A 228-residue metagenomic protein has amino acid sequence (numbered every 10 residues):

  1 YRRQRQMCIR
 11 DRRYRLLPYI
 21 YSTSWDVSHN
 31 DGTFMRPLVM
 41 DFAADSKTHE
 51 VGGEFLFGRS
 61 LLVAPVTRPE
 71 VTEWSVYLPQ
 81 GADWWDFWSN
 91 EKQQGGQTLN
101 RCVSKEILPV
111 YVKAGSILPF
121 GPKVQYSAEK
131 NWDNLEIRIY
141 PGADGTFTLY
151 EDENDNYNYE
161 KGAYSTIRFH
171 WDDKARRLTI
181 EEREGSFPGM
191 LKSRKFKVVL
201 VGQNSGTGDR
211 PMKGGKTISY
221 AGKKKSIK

Functional and structural regions predicted by a protein language model:
Y1-I9: Single conserved hydrophobic/aromatic residue that forms the stacking wall/gate of nucleotide- or nucleobase-binding
R12-V27, P37-D41, V66, D83 (+1 more regions): Generic, well-ordered alpha-helical scaffold segments in large soluble proteins
Y19-W25, N30-D41, V124-Y126, D133 (+1 more regions): Short coil/turn segments at secondary-structure boundaries
T23-S24, H49-E54, L62-P65, T72-W74 (+5 more regions): Generic recognition of flexible, low-complexity loop/linker segments
T33-T72, Q93: Flexible, glycine/threonine-enriched loop-and-boundary segments that flank and lead into catalytic domains of large
P37, D41, G58, A64-V66 (+5 more regions): Generic beta-strand/beta-sheet core signal
T72-S89, M190-S205: Beta-strand-rich binding/interaction modules
I107-K224: Accessory, solvent-exposed terminal regions and/or long lumenal/extracellular loops of proteins
